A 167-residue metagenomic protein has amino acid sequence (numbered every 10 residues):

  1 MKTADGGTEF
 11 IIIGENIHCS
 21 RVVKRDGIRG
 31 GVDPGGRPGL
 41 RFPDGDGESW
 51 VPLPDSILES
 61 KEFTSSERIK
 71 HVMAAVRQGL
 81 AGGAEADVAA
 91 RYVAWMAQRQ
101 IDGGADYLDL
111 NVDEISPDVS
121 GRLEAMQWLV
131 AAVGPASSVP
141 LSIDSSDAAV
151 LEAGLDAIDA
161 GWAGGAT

Functional and structural regions predicted by a protein language model:
M1-T167: Domain-level signal for soluble alpha/beta catalytic cores
